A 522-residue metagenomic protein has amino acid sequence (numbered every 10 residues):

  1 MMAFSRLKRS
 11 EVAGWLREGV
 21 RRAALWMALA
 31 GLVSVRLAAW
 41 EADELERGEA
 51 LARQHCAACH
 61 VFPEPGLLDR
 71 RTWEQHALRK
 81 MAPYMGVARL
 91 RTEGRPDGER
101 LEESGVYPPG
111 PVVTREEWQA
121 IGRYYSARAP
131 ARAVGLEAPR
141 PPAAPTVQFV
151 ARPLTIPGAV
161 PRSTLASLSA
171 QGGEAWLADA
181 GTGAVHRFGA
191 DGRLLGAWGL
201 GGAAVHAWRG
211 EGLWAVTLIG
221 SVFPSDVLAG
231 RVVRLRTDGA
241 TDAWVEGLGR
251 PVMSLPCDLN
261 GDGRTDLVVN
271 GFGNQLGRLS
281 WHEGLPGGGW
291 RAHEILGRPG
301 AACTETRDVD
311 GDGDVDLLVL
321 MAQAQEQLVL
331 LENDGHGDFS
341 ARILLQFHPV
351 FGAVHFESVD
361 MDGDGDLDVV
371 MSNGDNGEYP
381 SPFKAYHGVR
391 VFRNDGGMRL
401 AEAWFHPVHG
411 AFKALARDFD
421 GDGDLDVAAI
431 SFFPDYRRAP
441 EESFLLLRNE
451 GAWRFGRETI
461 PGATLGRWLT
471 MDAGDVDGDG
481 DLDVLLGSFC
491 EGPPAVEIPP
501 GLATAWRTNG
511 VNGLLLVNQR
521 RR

Functional and structural regions predicted by a protein language model:
L7-A24: Bacterial N-terminal signal peptides that target proteins for export
R22-S34: Bacterial N-terminal signal peptides
R36-A38: Sec/Tat signal peptide C-region and signal peptidase I cleavage site
W40-R47, H55-R522: Beta-propeller-forming repeat regions
A52: Short metal-coordination and nucleic-acid-contact micro-motifs, chiefly zinc-binding Cys/His arrays
